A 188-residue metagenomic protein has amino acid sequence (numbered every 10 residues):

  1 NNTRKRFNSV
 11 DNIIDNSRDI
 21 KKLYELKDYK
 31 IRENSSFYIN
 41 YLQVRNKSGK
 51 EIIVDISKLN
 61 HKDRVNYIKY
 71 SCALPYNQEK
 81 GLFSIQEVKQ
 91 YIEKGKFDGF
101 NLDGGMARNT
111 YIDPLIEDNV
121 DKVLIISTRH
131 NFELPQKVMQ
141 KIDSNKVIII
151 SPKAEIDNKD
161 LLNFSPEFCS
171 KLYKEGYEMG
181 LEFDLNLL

Functional and structural regions predicted by a protein language model:
N1-L188: Patatin-like phospholipase
